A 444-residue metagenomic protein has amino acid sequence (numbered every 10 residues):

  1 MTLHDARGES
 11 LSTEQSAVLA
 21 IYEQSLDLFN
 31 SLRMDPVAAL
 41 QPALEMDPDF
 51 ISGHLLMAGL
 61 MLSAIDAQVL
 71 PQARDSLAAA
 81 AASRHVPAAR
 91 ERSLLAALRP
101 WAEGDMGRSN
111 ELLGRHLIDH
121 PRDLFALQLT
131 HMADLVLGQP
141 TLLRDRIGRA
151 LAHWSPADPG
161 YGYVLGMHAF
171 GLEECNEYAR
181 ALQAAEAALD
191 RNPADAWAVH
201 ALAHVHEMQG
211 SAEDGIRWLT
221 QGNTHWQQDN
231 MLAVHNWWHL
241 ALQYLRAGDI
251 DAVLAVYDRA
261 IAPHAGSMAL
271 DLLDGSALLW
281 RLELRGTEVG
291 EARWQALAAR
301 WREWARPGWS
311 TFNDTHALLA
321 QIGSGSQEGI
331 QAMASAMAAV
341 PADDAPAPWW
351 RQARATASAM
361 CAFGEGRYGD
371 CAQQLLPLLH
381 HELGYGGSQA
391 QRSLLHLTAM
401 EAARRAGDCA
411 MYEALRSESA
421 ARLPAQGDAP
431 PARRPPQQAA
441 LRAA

Functional and structural regions predicted by a protein language model:
S16-I21, D49-I51, P87-S93, H120-L127 (+8 more regions): Generic helix N-cap/helix-start motif at coil->alpha-helix transitions
L19, L26-Q41, E45-D49, H54-E91 (+4 more regions): Inter-helical turn/loop elements of alpha-helical hairpins
D27-L28, L60, R99-P100, A133 (+7 more regions): Residue-level signature for tetratricopeptide repeat
P42-A43, A79-S83, R115-H116, A150-W154 (+5 more regions): Canonical positions in the second alpha-helix
R146-Y244: Internal metal/ion-chelating core segments
L242-A443: Helix-coil-helix junctions within alpha-helical repeat/solenoid scaffolds
